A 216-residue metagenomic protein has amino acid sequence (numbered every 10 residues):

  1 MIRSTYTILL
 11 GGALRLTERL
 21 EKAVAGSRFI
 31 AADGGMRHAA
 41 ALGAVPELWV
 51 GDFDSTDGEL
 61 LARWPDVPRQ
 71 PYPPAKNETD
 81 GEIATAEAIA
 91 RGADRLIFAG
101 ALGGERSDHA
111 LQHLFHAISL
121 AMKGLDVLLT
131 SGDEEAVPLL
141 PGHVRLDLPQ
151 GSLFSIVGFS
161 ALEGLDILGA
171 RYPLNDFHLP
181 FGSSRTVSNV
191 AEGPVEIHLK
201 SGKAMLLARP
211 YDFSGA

Functional and structural regions predicted by a protein language model:
M1-R63: N-terminal beta-strand-loop-alpha-helix module at the start of alpha/beta ligand-binding or catalytic domains
L9, I30-D33, G51, Q70-P71 (+2 more regions): General beta-strand structural signal in soluble alpha/beta enzymes
A40, I89-D94: Non-catalytic positions within long, well-ordered alpha-helices that form the structural scaffold/packing of enzyme
R69-R91: Short phosphate-binding loop-to-helix
S107-I118: Short Gly/Thr/Asp-enriched flexible loops that form oxyanion-binding sites at enzyme active sites
S119-E135: Short, acidic/small-residue loops that bind anionic groups at enzyme active sites
G132-E134, L139-A216: Long, charged alpha-helical interface segments
